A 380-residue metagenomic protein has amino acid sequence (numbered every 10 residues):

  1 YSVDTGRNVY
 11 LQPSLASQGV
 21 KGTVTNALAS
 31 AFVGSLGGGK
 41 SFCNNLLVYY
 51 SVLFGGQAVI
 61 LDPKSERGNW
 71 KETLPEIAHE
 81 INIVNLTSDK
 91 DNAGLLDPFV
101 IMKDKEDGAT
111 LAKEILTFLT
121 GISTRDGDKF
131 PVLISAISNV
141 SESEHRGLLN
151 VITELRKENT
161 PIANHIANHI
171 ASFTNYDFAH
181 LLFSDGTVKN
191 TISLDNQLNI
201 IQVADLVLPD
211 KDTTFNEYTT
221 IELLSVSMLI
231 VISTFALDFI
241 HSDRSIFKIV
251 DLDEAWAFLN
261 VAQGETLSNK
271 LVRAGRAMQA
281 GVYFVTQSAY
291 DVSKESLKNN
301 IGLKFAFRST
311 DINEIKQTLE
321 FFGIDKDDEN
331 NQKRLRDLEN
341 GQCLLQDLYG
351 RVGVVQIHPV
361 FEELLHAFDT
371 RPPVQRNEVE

Functional and structural regions predicted by a protein language model:
Y1-L86: Glycine-rich phosphate-binding loop of nucleotide-binding enzymes
Y1-N8, L15, P63-S65, E72-I77 (+3 more regions): P-loop NTPase motor domains
Y49-Y50, R273-A274, L297: Hydrophobic/aromatic ligand-binding patch that stacks against planar heteroaromatic rings of cofactors or nucleotides
F54-G56, I81, M278-A280, N299-L303 (+1 more regions): Short glycine-/polar-rich loops that comprise or flank the Walker A/P-loop and associated switch/sensor motifs
K64, V285-A289, S309-T310: A short beta-strand-to-loop transition that corresponds to the Sensor-1 phosphate-sensing loop of AAA+ P-loop ATPases
N69-I77, D291-N300: Short regulatory helix/loop adjacent to the ATP-binding pocket of P-loop NTPases
K105-R146, S293-E380: P-loop NTPase motor core of the ASCE superfamily
G275-D291: Sensor-1/coupling segment of RecA-like P-loop NTPase cores
